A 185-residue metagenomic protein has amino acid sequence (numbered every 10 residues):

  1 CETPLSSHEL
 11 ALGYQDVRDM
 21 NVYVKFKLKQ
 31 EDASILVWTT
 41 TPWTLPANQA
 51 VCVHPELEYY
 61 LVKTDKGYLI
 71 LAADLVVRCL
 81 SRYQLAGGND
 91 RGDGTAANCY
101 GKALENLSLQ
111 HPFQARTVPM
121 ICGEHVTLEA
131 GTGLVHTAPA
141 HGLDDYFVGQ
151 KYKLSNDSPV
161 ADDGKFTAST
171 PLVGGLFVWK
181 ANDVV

Functional and structural regions predicted by a protein language model:
C1-D163, N182: NTP-handling and nucleic-acid-processing catalytic cores
L134-H136, T170-V178: The substrate-binding groove and active-site-proximal loops of carbohydrate-active enzymes, especially glycoside
G164-S169: Short acidic beta-strand-loop surface patches of small beta-rich interaction domains
V178-V185: Two-metal-ion acidic nuclease core segments, chiefly of the RNase H-like superfamily
